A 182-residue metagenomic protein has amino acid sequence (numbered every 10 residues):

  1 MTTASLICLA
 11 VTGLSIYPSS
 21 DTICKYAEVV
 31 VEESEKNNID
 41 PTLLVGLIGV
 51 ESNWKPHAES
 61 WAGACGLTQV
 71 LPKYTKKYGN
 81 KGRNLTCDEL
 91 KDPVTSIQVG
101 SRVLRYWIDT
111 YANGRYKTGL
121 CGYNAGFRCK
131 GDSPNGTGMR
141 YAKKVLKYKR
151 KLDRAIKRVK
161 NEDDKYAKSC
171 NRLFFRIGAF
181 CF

Functional and structural regions predicted by a protein language model:
M1-C8: Sec-dependent signal peptide recognition, specifically the positively charged N-region followed immediately by
C8-F175, C181: Catalytic glycan-binding domains that act on GlcNAc-containing polysaccharides
